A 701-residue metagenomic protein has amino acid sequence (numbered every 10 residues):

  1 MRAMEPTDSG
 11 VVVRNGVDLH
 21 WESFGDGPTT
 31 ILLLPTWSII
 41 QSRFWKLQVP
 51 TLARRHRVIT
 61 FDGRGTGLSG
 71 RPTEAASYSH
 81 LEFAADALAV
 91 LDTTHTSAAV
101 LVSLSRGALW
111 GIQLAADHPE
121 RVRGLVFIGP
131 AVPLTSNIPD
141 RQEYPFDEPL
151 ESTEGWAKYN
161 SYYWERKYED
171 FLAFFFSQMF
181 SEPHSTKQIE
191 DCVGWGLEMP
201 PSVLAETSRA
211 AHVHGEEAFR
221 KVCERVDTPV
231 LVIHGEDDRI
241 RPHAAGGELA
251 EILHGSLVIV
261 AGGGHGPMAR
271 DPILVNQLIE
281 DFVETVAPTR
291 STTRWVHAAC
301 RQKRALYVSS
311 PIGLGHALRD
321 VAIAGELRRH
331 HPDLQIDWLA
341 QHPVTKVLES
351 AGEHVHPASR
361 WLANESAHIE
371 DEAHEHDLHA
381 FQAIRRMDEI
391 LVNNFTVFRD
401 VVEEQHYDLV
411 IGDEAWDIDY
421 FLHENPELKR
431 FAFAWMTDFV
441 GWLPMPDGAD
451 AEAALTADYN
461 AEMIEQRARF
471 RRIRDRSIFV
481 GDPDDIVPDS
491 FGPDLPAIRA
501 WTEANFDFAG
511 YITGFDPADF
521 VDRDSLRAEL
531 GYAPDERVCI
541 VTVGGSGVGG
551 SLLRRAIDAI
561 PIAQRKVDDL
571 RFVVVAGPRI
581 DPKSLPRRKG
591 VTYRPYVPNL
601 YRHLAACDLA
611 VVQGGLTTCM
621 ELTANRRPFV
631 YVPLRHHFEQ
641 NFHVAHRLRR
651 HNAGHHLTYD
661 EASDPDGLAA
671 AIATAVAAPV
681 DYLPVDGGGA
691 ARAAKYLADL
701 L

Functional and structural regions predicted by a protein language model:
V17-R71: Conserved HGGG/HGGXW glycine-rich cap/lid loop of the alpha/beta-hydrolase fold
T60-R106, Q277: Active-site loop/oxyanion-hole signature of alpha/beta-hydrolase fold enzymes
A116, R123-Y162, Y631: Flexible "cap/lid" loop of the alpha/beta hydrolase fold
S136-N137, A157-E217, V222: Conserved alpha/beta-hydrolase catalytic His-Asp/Glu region
V226, V232-H234: Short beta-strand/loop motif that positions the catalytic acidic residue of the alpha/beta-hydrolase fold
H330, L334-R385: Conserved nucleotide-sugar phosphate-binding/catalytic loop shared by glycosyltransferases and other
L443-D447, A451-G547, G577-R579: A nucleotide-sugar donor-handling region in carbohydrate enzymes
G492, G510-L609, E661: Donor-nucleotide binding loops and adjacent catalytic segments primarily of GT-B fold Leloir glycosyltransferases
